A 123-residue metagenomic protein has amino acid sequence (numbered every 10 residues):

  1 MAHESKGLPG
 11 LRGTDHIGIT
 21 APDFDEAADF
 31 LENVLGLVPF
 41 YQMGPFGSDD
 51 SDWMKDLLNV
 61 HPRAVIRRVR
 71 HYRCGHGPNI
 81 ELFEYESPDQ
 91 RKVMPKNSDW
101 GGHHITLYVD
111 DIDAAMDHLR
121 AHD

Functional and structural regions predicted by a protein language model:
M1-L8: Basic/polar N-terminal segments that are highly enriched at the extreme N-terminus, encompassing both cleavable
R12-H16, W100-H104: Short, solvent-exposed beta-strand edge segments and adjacent coil->beta transition regions
G18-T20, T106-D110: Short hydrophobic/aromatic beta-strand micro-patches that form the beta-sheet surface supporting nucleotide- or nucleic
T20-G77, A114-D117, A121-H122: Core segments of cupin and vicinal oxygen chelate
Q90-R91: Short loop/beta submotifs within extracellular cysteine-rich repeat domains
K96-S98, A115: Long, charged/polar, surface-exposed segments that mediate recognition or autoinhibition
